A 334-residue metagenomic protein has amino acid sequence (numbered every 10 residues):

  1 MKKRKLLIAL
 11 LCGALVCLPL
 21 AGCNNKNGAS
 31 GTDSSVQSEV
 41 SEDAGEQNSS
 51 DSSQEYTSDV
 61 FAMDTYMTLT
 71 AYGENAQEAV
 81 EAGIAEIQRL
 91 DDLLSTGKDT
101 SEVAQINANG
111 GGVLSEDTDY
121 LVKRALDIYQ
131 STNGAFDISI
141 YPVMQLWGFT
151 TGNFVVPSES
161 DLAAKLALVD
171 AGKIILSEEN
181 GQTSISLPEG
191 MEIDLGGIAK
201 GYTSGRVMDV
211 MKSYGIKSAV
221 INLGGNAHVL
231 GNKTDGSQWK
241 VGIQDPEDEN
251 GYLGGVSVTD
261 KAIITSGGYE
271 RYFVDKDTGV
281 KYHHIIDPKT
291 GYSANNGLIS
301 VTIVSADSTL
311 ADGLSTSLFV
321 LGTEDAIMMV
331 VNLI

Functional and structural regions predicted by a protein language model:
K2-G13, C17-I334: Mature catalytic core of soluble alpha/beta enzymes
